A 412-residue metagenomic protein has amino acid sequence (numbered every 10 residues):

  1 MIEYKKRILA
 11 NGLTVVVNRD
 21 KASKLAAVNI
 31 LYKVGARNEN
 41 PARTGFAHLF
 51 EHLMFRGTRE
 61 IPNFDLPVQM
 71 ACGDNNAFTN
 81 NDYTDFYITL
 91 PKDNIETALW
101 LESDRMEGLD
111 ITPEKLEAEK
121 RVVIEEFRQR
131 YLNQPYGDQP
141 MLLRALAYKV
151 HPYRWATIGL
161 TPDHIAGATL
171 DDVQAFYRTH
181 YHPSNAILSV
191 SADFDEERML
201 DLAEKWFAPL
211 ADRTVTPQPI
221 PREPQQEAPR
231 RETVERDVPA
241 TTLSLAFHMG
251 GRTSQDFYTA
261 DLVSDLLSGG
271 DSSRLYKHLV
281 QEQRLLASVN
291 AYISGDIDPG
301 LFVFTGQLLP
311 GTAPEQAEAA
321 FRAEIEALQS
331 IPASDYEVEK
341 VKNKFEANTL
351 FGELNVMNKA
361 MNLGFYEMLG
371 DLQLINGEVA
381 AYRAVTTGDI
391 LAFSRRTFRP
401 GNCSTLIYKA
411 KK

Functional and structural regions predicted by a protein language model:
M1-K6, R144-A186, Q218-E223, T349 (+1 more regions): Histidine-acidic residue clusters that define the catalytic metal-binding segment of zinc metallopeptidase domains
K5, K149-V150, R154, H182-G251 (+3 more regions): An aromatic/glycine/proline-enriched structural segment found at the starts of mature extracellular/organellar domains
G12, I30, H48, F86 (+13 more regions): Buried hydrophobic packing residues in well-ordered domains
D20, N29-L31, A145, V215-R274 (+2 more regions): His/Glu-based metal-binding/catalytic segments typifying zinc-dependent metallopeptidases
A27-T89, W155-I158, G270-L285: M16/MPP (pitrilysin/insulinase) zinc-metallopeptidase core fold and M16-derived inactive scaffolds
G57, T89-V122, S294-G352: M16/insulysin-pitrilysin zinc metalloprotease superfamily fold
Q69-M70, I165, S244-H248, L267-L308: A structural supersecondary motif
I187-V190, Q307, A327-L328, P332 (+1 more regions): C-terminal regions of mature proteins
